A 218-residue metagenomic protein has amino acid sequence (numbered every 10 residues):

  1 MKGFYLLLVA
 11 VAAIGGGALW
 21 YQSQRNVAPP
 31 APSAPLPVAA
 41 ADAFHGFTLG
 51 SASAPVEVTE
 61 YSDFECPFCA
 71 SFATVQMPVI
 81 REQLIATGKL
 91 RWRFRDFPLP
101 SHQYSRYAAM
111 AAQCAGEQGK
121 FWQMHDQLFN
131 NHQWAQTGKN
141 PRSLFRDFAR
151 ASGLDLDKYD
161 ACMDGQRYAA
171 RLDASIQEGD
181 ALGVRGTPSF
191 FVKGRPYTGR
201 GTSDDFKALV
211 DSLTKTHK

Functional and structural regions predicted by a protein language model:
K2-V27, V56, Y61-D63, M77 (+1 more regions): C-terminal cap of thioredoxin/glutaredoxin-like
S23-V38: Ser/Thr/Pro/Gly-rich low-complexity linker/stalk segments immediately outside membranes or between
L36-A40, C69-A73, A169-A170: A short linear-motif detector with a strong N-terminal bias
A39-V56, L84: A short beta-strand-turn-helix
F44-H45, D96, H132, I176 (+1 more regions): Short, well-ordered turn and helix-capping elements at secondary-structure junctions
T48-L49, W134, Y197: Short clusters of hydrophobic/aromatic residues that line enzyme substrate/ligand-binding pockets
A54, S62-R150, D155, L182 (+2 more regions): Structural alpha/beta surface segment adjacent to cysteine/selenocysteine redox centers across thiol/disulfide enzymes
